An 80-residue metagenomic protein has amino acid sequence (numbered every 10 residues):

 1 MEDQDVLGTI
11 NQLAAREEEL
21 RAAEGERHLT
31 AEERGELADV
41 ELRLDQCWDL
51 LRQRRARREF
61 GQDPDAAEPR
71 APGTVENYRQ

Functional and structural regions predicted by a protein language model:
M1-Q80: Extended, charge-rich alpha-helical interface modules
